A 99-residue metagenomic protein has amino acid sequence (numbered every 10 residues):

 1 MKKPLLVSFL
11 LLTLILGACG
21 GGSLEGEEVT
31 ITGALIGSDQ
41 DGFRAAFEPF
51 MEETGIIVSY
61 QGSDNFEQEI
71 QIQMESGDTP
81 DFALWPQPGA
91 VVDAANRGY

Functional and structural regions predicted by a protein language model:
M1-S8: Gram-positive Sec-dependent secretion signals
P4, C19-R97: Conserved N-terminal structural module of periplasmic/extracytoplasmic solute-binding proteins
S8-G17: Bacterial N-terminal signal peptides
